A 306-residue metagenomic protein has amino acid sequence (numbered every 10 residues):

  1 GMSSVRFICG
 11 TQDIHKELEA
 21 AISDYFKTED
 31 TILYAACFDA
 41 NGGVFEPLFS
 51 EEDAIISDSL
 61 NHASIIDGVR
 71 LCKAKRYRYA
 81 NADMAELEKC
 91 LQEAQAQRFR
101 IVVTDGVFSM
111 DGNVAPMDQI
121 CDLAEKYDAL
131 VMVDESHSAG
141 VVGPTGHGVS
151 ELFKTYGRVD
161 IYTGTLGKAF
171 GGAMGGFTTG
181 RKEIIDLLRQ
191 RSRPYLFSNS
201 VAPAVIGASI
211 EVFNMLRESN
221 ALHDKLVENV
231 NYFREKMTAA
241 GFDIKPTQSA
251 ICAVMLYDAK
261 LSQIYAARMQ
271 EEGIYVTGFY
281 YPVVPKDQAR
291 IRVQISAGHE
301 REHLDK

Functional and structural regions predicted by a protein language model:
M2-C37: Conserved N-terminal alpha-helix of the aminotransferase class I/II PLP-enzyme fold
A20, D24, E271-I274, V283-K306: PLP-dependent enzyme catalytic core of the Aspartate aminotransferase-like
V44-A63: Conserved PLP-anchoring active-site segment centered on the Schiff-base-forming lysine
E51, L71-K73, Y127, R158: Short, structured coil segments at secondary-structure junctions
Y77, N81-V133: Active-site phosphate-binding strand-loop segment of PLP-dependent enzymes
A115, P203, I210-Y275: Conserved PLP-dependent catalytic core of the aminotransferase class-I/II
T145, E151-L187: Active-site PLP attachment segment
